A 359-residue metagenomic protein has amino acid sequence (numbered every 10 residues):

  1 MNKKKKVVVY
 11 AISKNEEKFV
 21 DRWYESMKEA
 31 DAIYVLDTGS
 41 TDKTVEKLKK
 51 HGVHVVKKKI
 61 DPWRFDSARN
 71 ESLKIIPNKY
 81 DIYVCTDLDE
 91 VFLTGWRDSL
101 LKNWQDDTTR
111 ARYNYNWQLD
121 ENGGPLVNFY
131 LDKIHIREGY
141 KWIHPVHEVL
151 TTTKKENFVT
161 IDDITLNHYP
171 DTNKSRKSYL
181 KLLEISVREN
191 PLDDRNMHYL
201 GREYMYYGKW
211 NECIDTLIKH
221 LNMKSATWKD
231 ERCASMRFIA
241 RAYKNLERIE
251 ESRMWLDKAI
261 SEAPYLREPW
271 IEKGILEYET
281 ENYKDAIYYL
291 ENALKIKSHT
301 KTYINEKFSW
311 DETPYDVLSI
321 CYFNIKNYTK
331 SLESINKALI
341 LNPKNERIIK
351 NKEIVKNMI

Functional and structural regions predicted by a protein language model:
A11-A32: Short, well-formed alpha-helical segments that are part of the catalytic scaffolds of diverse glycosyltransferases
K18-D21, D42-H51, G95: Acidic helix N-cap motif at the loop->helix transition within catalytic regions of sugar-transfer enzymes
S26, L36-K47, I60, D87-L88: A conserved acidic beta->alpha catalytic loop
E46-I75: Conserved donor nucleotide-binding strand/loop of the catalytic core
D66-L73, Y83, V91-D215, K219: Catalytic-site signature of metal-activated, phosphate-bearing donor transferases, centered on the GT-A/GT-A-like
